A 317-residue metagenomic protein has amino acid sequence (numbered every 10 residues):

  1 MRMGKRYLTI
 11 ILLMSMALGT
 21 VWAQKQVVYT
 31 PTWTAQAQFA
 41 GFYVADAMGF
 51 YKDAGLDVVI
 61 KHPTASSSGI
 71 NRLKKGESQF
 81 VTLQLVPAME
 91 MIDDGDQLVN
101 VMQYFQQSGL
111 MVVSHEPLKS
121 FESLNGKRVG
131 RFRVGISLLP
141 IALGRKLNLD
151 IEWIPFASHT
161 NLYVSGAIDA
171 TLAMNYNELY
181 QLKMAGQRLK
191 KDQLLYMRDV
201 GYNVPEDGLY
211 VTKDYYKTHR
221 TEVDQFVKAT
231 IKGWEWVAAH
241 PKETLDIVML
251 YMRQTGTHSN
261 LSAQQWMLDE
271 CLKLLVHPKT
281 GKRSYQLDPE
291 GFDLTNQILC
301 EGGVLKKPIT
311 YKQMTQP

Functional and structural regions predicted by a protein language model:
M1-G4: N-terminal secretory signal peptides that target proteins for export/translocation
Y7-A17: Sec-dependent N-terminal signal peptides
L18-A23: Sec/Tat signal peptide C-region and signal peptidase I cleavage site
K25-S165, D169-M174, Y196, N203: Short, glycine-/small- and polar/acidic-enriched structural segments that line small-molecule recognition paths
V86-P87, S158-L162, I168-T257: Pocket-lining segment of extracytoplasmic ligand-binding domains
T218-V304: Secondary-structure end/capping motifs
C300-P317: Long, low-complexity C-terminal extensions of enzymes
